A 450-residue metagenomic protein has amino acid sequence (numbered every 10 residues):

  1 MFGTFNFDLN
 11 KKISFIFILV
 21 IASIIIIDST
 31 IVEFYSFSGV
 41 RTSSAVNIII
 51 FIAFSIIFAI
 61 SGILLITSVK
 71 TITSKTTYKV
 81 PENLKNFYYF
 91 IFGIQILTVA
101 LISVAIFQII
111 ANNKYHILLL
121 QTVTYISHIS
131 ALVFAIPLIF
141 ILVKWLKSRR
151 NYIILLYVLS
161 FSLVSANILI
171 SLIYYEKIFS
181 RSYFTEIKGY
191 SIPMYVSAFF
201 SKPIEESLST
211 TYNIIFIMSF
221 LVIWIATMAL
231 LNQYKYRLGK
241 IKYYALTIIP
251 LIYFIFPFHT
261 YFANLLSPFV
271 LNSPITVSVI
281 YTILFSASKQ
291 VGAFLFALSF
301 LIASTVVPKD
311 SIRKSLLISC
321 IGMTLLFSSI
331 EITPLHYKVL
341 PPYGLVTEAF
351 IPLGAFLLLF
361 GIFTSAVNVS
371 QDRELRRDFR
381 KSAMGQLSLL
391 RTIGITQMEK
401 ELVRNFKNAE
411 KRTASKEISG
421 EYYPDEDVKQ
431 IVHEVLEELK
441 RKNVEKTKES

Functional and structural regions predicted by a protein language model:
M1-K12, F17-A45, G62-L65, R373-S450: Cytosolic, intrinsically disordered low-complexity tails and loops of eukaryotic multi-pass membrane proteins
T4-S14, P81-L84, K235-T247, I275-L284 (+2 more regions): Membrane-helix boundary/juxtamembrane motif in polytopic membrane proteins
K11-I18, F140-N167, T247, I280-P334: Alpha-helical transmembrane segments of multi-pass integral membrane proteins
K11-I25, S43-T67, L84-Q95, L118-I136 (+2 more regions): Individual alpha-helical transmembrane segments in multi-pass integral membrane proteins
L19-I26, I91-S103, L159-L169, T211-M228 (+3 more regions): Alpha-helical transmembrane segments of multi-pass integral membrane proteins
T30-R41, A105-H116, P257-I275, I330-V339: Juxtamembrane "helix-exit" motif on the non-cytosolic side of transmembrane helices
T42-I56, H116-S130, Y212, I248-S299 (+1 more regions): Extracellular-loop-to-transmembrane junctions of the mid-late helices
V291-K429: C-terminal transmembrane-bundle signature of multipass membrane proteins, characterized by strong activation on
